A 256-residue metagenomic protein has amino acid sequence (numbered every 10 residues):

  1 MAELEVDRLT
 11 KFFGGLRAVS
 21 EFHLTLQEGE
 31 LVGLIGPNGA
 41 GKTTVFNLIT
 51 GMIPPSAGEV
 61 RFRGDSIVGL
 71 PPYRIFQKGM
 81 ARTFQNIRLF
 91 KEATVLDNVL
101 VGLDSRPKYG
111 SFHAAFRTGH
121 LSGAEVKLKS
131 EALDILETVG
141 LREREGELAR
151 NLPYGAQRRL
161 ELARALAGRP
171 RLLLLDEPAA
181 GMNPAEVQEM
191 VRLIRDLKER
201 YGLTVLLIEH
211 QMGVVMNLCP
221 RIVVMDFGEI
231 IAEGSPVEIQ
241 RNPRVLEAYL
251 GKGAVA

Functional and structural regions predicted by a protein language model:
M1-A256: Glycine-rich phosphate-binding loops of nucleotide-dependent enzymes
